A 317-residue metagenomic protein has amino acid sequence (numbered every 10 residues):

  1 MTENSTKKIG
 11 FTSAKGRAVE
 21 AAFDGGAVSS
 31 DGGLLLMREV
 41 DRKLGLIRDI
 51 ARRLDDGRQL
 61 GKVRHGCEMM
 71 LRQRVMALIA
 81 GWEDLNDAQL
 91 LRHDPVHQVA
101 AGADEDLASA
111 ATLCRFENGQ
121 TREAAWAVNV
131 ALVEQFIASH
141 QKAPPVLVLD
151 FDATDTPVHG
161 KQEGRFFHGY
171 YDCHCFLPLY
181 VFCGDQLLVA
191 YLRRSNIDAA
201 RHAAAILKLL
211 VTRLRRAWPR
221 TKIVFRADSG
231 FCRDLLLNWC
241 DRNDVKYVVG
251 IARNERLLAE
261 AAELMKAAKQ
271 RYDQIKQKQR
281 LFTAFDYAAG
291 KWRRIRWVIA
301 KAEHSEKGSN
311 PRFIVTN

Functional and structural regions predicted by a protein language model:
M1-C173, L177-D198, H202-A217: Dynamic "connector" segments at or just before major functional cores
N4-F23, K246-N317: An anionic, glycine-rich sequence signature occurring as long contiguous blocks
V148, K222-V224, K246: Hydrophobic "anchor" residues on beta-strands that sit immediately upstream of conserved functional sites
D152, R220-F231: Acidic/histidine-rich, metal-coordinating catalytic segments
T154-T156, S195, G230-C232, A252-N254: Active-site beta-loop-alpha junctions enriched in small/polar residues
G160, R233-N238, L258-A262: A short acidic (Asp/Glu
D172-H174, R242, G308-S309: Short, solvent-exposed loop/turn segments at the edges of secondary structure
L237-K246: Short, surface-exposed basic-aromatic patches at helix termini and helix-loop junctions that form
